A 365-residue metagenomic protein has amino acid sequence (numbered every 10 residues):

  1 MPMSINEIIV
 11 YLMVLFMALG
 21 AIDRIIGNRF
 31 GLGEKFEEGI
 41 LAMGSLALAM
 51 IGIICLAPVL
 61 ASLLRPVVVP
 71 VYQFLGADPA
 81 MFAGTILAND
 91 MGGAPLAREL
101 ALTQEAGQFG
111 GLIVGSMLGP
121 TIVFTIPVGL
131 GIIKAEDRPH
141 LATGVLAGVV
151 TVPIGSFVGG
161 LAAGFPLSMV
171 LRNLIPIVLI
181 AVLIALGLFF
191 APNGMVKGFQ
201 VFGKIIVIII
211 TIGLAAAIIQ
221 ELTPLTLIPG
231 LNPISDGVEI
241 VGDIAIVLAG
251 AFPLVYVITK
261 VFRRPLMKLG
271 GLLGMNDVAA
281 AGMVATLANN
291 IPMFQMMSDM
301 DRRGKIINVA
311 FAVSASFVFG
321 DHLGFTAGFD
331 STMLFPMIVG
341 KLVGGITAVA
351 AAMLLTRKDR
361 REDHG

Functional and structural regions predicted by a protein language model:
M1-G52, G110-L118, V123-G250, S331-G365: Signature of multi-pass transmembrane helix bundles
F30, E34, I54, P58 (+6 more regions): Short helix-terminus and kink motifs of transmembrane alpha helices, predominantly at the cytoplasmic interface
E34-A42, V69-Q73, D236, R264-M275: Short amphipathic alpha-helical coupling elements at transmembrane boundaries
C55-L63, L96-Q104, L161-A163, L222-L227: Transmembrane alpha-helix boundary signature
L60-D78: Interfacial/capping segments of alpha-helical transmembrane domains
A61-L64, Q220, F317-D330, I338-G340: Juxtamembrane "helix exit" motif at the C-terminal ends of alpha-helical transmembrane segments in multi-pass membrane
L75-T151, N276-D330: Alpha-helical membrane segments and immediately flanking helix-loop junctions that form or couple to the substrate/ion
T226-V278, A285: Long, well-ordered mid-to-C-terminal structural blocks that present hydrophobic/aromatic surfaces
